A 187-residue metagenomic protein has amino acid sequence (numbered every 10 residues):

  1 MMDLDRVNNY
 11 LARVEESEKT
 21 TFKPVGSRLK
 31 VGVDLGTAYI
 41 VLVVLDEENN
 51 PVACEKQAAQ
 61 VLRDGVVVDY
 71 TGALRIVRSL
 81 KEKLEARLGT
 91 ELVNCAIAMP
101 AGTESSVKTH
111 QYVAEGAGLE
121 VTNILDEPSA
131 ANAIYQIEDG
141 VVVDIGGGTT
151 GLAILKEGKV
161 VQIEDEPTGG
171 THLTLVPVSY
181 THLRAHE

Functional and structural regions predicted by a protein language model:
M1-T37, V41-I145, E157-R184: Nucleotide/phosphate-binding catalytic cleft detector across ATP-hydrolyzing and phosphate-transferring enzymes
G151-A153: A structural feature that tracks compact, well-ordered secondary-structure segments with a strong bias toward
